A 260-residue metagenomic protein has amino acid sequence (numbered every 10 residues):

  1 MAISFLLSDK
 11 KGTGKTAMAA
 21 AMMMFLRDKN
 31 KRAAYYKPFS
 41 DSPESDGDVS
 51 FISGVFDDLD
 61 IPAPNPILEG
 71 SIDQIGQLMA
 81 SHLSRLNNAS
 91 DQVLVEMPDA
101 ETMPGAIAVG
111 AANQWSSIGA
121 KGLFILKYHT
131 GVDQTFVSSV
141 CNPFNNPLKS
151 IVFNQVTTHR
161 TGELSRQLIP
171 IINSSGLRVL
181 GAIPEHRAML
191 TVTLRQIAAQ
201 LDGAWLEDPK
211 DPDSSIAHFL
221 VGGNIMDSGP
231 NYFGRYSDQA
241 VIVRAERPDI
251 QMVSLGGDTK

Functional and structural regions predicted by a protein language model:
I3-S4, S8-T13, A17-S84, L168: N-terminal phosphate/diphosphate-binding loop that engages ATP/GTP or pyrophosphate donors across diverse enzyme folds
K11, M23, P38-D41, P98-A100 (+5 more regions): Short, ordered loop/turn segments at secondary-structure junctions
K31-R32, N88-D91, S237-D238: Short, high-confidence coil segments that cap the C-terminus of an alpha-helix and link into the following beta-strand
G70-S117: Phosphate-binding/switch loop-helix module in NTP-utilizing enzymes
P98-L177, E246-K260: Conserved catalytic-core segment of NTP-binding enzymes
S174-R187: Beta-strand-loop-alpha "switch" segments that mediate conformational coupling across diverse proteins
H186-Y232: Conserved catalytic and cofactor-binding micro-motifs that handle phosphate-bearing ligands or nucleotide cofactors
I216-K260: Extracellular/luminal Protease-associated
